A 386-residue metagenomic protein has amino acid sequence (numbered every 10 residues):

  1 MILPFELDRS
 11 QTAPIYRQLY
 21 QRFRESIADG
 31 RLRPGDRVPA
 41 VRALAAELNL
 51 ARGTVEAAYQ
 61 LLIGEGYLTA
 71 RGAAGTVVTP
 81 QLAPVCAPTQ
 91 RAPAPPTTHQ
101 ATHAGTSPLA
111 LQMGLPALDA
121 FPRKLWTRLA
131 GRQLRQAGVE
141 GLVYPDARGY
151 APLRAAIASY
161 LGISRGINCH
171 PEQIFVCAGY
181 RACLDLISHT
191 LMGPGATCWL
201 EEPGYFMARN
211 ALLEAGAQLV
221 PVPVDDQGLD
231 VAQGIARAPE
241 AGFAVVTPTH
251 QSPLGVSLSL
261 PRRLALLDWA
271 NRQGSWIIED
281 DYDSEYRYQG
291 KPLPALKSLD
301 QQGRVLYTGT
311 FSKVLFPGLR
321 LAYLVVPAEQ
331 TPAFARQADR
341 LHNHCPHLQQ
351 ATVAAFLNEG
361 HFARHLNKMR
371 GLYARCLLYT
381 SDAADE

Functional and structural regions predicted by a protein language model:
M1-Q133, L142, L153, E329 (+5 more regions): N-terminal basic, amphipathic alpha-helical segments
R31, G66, G216, D281 (+1 more regions): Conserved functional loop/turn residues at catalytic and ligand-binding sites
A73, S298-A333, L348: Active-site PLP attachment segment
P116, P248-S252, K313: Short glycine-rich anion-binding loops that position phosphate/pyrophosphate groups of nucleotides and phosphorylated
A130, R135, E140-G274, E285-Y286 (+2 more regions): Conserved core of the PLP fold type I
D382-E386: A short, hydrophobic C-terminal helix/tail in secreted or cell-surface proteins
